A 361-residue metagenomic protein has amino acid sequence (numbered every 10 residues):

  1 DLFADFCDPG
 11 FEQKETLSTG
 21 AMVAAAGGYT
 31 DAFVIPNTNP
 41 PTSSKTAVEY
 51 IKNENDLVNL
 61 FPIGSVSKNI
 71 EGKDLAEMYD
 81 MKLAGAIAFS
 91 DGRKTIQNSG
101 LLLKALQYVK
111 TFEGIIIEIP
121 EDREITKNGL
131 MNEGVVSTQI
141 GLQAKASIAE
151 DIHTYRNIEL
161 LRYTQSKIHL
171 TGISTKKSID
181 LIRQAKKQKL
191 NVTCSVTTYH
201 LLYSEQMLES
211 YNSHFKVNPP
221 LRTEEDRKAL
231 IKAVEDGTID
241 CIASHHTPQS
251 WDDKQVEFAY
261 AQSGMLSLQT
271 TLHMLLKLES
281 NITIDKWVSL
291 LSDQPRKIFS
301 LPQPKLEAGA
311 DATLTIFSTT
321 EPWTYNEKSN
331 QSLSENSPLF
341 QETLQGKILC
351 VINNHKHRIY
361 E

Functional and structural regions predicted by a protein language model:
D1-N55: Metal-associated gating/positioning segment near the N- to mid-region
L2-E15, P36-T38, F61-D74, L142-I148: Active-site mouth loops of central-metabolism enzymes
F3, A24, G28, L60 (+11 more regions): Divalent metal-coordination and catalytic microenvironments
Q13-A21, I70-M81, R156-N157: Short, acidic/polar
K45-I63, Q107-E121, T270-M274: Alpha-helix-loop-beta-strand connector modules within alpha/beta enzyme cores
A76-I242: Histidine/acidic residue-rich metal-binding segments in metalloenzymes
Q139-K167, E235-D236, D240-I242, T247-F317: His/Asp/Glu-enriched, well-ordered alpha-helical/loop segment that forms or immediately abuts the divalent-metal
Y260, D311-E361: C-terminal cap of metal-dependent C-N hydrolases
